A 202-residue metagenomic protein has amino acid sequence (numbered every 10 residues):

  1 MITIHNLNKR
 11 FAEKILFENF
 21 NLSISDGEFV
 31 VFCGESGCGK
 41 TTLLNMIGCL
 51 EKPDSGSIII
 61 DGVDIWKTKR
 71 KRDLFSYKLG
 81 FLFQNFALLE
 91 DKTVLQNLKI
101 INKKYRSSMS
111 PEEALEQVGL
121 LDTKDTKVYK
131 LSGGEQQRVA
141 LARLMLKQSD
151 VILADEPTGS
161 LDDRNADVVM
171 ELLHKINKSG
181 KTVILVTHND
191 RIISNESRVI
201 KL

Functional and structural regions predicted by a protein language model:
I2, F17-N19: Conserved structural motif at the start of ABC-family nucleotide-binding domains
G48: Helix-to-loop junction immediately C-terminal to a conserved catalytic motif
S57-D73: ABC ATPase NBD Q-loop/coupling interface
S108-T123: Conserved ABC ATPase "signature" region
K127-L131, E135-Q137: Conserved ABC ATPase signature
L141: Hydrophobic anchor residue at the start of the ABC signature
I152-D155: Catalytic Walker B motif of ABC-type/P-loop ATPase nucleotide-binding domains
